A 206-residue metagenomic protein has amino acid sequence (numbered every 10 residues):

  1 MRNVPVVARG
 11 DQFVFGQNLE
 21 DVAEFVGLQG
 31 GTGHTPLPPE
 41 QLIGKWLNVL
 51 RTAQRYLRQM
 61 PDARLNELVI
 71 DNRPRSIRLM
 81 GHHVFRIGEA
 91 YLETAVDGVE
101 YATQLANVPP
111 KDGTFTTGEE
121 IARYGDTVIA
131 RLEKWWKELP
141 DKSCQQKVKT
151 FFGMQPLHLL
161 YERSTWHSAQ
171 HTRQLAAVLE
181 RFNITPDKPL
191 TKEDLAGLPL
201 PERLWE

Functional and structural regions predicted by a protein language model:
N3, A8-G33: Non-catalytic, surface beta->alpha helical segment in thiol-disulfide oxidoreductase systems
D21-E24, L28-Y91: Non-globular targeting/processing and membrane-anchoring segments
W46-L57, D112-V148, Q155-Q174: Acidic/histidine-rich alpha-helical segments that form the ligand environment of transition-metal centers
N66-K111, K147-E206: Short, contiguous alpha-helical
